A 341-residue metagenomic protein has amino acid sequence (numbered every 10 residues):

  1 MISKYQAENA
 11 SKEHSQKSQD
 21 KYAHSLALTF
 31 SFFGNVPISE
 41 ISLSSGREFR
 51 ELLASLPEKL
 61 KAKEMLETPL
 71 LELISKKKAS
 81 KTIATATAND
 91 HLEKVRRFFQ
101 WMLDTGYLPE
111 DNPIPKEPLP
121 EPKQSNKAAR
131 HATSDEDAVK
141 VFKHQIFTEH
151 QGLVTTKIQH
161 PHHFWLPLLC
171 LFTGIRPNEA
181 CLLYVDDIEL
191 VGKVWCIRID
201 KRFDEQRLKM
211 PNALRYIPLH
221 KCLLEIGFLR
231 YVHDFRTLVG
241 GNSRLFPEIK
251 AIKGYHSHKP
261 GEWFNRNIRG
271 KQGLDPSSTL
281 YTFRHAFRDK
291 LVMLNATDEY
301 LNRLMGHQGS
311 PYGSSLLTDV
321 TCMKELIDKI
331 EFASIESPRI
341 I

Functional and structural regions predicted by a protein language model:
M1-S25, G34-I38: Short, aromatic/basic-rich helix-turn unit that serves as a nucleic-acid recognition element
L28, V36-I41, E58-K116, R176: N-terminal DNA-binding recognition helix of tyrosine site-specific recombinases/integrases
K78-R96, P113-P177, N212: Basic, Lys/Arg- and aromatic-enriched nucleic-acid-binding interface segment
F99-P113, Q159-H162, C170-W195, A296-Y300: Short, charged phosphate-coordinating catalytic segments
K116, L182-I226: Conserved tyrosine-mediated DNA breakage-rejoining catalytic core shared by Y-recombinases
A138-V139, K143-I146, R202-F203, H220-D275: Active-site/catalytic core of tyrosine-dependent DNA strand-transfer enzymes
W165-L168, F172, T282-Q308: C-terminal catalytic core of tyrosine-transesterase DNA break-rejoin enzymes
F203, I252, M305-I340: Catalytic-site neighborhood detector that most strongly recognizes the C-terminal catalytic loop/helix of tyrosine
